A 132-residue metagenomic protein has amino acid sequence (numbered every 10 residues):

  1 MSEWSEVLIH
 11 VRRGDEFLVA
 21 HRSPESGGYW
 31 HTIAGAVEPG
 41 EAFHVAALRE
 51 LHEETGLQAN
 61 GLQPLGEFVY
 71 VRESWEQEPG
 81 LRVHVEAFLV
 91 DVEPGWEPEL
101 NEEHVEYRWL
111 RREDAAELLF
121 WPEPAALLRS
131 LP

Functional and structural regions predicted by a protein language model:
M1-L18: Conserved N-terminal beta-strand and adjoining loop/helix that marks the start of the Nudix/MutT-like hydrolase domain
E25-Y29: A conserved beta-turn-beta hairpin within the catalytic core of GNAT-like acetyltransferases that forms part
H31, R82, W109: Short aromatic/basic micro-patch
T32-G66: The catalytic Nudix box helix
V37, V92, R112: Hydrophobic pocket-lining residues within nucleotide cofactor-binding pockets
G56-G95: Active-site segment of metal-dependent pyrophosphate-handling enzymes, primarily the Nudix hydrolase catalytic core
A87-L89, P98-R129: NUDIX/MutT-family hydrolases
